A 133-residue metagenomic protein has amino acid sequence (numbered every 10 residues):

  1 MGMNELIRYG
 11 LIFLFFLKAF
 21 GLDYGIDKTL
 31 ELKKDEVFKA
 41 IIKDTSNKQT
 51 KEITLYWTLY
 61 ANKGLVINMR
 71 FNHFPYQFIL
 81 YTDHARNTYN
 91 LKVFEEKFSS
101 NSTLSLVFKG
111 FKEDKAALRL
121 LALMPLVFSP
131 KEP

Functional and structural regions predicted by a protein language model:
N4-I12: Sec-dependent signal peptide recognition, specifically the positively charged N-region followed immediately by
F16-A19: N-terminal signal peptide c-region/cleavage motif recognized by signal peptidases
G21-P133: Surface-exposed, beta-sheet-biased, low-hydrophobicity segments with strongly acidic/polar composition
